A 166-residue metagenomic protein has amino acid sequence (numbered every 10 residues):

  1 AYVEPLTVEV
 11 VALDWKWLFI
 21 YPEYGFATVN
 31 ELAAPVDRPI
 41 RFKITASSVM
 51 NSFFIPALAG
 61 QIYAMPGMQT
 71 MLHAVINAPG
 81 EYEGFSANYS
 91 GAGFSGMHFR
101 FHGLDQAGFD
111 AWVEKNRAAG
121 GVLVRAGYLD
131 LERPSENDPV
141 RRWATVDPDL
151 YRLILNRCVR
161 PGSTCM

Functional and structural regions predicted by a protein language model:
A1-M166: Non-transmembrane, membrane-proximal soluble domains of secreted or membrane proteins
